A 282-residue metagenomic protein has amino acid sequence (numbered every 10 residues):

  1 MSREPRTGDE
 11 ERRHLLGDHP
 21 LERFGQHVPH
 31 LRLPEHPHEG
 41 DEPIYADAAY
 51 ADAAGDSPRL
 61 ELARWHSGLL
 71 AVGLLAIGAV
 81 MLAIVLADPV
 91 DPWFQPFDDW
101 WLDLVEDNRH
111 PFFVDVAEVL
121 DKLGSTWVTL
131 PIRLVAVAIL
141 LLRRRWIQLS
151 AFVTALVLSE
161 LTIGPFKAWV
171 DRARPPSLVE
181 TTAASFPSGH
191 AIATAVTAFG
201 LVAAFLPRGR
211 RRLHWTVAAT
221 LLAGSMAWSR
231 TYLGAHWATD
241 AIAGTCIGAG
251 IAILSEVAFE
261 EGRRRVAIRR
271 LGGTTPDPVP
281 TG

Functional and structural regions predicted by a protein language model:
S2-V128, A168-L178, T281: N-terminal transmembrane-helix/juxtamembrane module of multi-pass inner/ER membrane proteins
R3, V28, S177-G282: Membrane-embedded catalytic cores of phosphoryl/pyrophosphoryl-handling enzymes
A54-L75, R144-A151, R208-A218, A238 (+2 more regions): N-terminal export and membrane-targeting signals
R59-R64, P111-V114, E118, L140 (+3 more regions): Membrane-helix interfacial "entry" motifs
A71-A79, A155-L158, T220-L221: Alpha-helical transmembrane segments
M81-I84, T162-R174, S225-H236: C-terminal ends of transmembrane alpha-helices and the immediately adjacent extracellular/lumenal or cytosolic loop
A83-A87, L102, I163-K167, D171 (+3 more regions): Membrane-water interface at transmembrane helix exits
Q95-P96, L130-L134, L140-A219: Membrane-interface loops
